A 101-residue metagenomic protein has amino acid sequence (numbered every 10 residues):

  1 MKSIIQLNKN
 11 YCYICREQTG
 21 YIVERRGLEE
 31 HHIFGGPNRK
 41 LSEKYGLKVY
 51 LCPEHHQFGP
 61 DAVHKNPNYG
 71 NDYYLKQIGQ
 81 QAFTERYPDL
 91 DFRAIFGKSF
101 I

Functional and structural regions predicted by a protein language model:
M1-E29, E54: Short cysteine-rich loop/turn motifs with clustered Cys
M1-S3, G36-S42: Short, intrinsically disordered, charge-biased short linear motifs at domain edges
I4-I5, I14, I22, I33 (+3 more regions): Weak global preference for isoleucine
L7-N8, E29-H32, S42, P60-V63: Residue-level signal for functionally critical sites in structured catalytic/ligand-binding pockets
T19, G35-G36, Y69: Residue-level detector of functional hotspots within protein domains
L28-G36, C52-G59: Histidine-centered catalytic micro-motifs
R39-V49, Q57-I101: Polybasic, low-complexity binding patches
